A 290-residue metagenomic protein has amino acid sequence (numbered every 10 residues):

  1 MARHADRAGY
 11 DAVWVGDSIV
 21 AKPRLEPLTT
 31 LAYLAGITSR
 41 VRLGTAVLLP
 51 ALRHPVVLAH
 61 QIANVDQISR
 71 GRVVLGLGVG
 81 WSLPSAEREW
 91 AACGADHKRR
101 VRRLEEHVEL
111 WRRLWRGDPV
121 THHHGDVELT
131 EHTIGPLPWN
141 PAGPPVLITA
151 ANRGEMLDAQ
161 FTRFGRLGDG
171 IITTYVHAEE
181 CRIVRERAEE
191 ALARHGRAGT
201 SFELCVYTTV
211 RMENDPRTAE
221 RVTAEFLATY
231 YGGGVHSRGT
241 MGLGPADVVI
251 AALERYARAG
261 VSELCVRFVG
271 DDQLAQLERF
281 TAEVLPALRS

Functional and structural regions predicted by a protein language model:
M1-S290: Active-site-adjacent structural elements that line small-molecule/cofactor binding pockets in enzymes
